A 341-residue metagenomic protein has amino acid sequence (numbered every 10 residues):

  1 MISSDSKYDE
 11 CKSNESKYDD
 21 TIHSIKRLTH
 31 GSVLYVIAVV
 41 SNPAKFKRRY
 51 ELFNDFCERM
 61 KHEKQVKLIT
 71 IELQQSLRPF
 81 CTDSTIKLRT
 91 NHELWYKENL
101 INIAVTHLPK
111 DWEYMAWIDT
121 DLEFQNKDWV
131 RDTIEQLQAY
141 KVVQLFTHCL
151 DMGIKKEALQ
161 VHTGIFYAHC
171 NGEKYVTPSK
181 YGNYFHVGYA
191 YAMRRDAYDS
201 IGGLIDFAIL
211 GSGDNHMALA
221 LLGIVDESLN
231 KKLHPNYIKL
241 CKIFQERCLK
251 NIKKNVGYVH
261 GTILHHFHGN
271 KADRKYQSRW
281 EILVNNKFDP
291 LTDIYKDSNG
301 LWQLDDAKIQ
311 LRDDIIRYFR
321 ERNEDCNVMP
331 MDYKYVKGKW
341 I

Functional and structural regions predicted by a protein language model:
S3-D5, D9-S32, N42-F56, F207-I341: C-terminal catalytic/acceptor-binding lobe
A38, C57-M60, K64-R78, K87-T90: Short beta-strand/loop segment that forms part of the nucleotide-sugar
K45-K47, S76-F80, G153: Short, charged/polar "capping" segments at the starts of alpha-helices and the immediately preceding loops
I71, V143-H148, V259, H266: Short glycine/serine/threonine-enriched helix-capping/active-site loop that flanks the nucleotide-sugar donor pocket
E72-W112: Active-site-proximal specificity loops/subdomain of glycosyltransferases
L73, W117-D121, F146: Active-site acidic Asp-centered loop
D111-Q125: Short beta-strand-to-loop acidic/aromatic patch adjacent to the donor-nucleotide binding site
E123-I224, K239-L240, F244: Conserved catalytic core of nucleotide-sugar-dependent glycosyltransferases
